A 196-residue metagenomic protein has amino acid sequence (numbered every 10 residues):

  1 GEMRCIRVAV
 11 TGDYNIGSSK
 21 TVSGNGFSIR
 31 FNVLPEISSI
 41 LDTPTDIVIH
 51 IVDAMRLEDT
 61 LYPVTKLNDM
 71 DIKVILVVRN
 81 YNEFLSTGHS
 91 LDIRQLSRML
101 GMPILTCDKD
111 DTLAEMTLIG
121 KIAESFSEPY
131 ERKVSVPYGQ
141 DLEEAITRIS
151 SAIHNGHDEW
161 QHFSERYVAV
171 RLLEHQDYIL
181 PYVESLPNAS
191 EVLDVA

Functional and structural regions predicted by a protein language model:
G1-L34, S39-I47, D69: Conserved G1/Walker A P-loop phosphate-binding module
T11-Y14, L34-P35, I51-A54, R79-Y81 (+2 more regions): Structural motif
G17, Y62, L91-Q95: Short Gly/charged-rich anion-binding patches and loops
S18, L57-L61, E115: Short, well-ordered alpha-helical microsegments
T21, I49, L67, L96 (+1 more regions): Residue-level signature of catalytic and energy-coupling elements of molecular machines, predominantly ATP/GTP-dependent
D42-Y62, D69-S90: Conserved Switch II/interswitch segment of TRAFAC-class P-loop GTPases
I75, L85-A196: Alpha-helical transmembrane helix bundles of large polytopic membrane transport and channel proteins
